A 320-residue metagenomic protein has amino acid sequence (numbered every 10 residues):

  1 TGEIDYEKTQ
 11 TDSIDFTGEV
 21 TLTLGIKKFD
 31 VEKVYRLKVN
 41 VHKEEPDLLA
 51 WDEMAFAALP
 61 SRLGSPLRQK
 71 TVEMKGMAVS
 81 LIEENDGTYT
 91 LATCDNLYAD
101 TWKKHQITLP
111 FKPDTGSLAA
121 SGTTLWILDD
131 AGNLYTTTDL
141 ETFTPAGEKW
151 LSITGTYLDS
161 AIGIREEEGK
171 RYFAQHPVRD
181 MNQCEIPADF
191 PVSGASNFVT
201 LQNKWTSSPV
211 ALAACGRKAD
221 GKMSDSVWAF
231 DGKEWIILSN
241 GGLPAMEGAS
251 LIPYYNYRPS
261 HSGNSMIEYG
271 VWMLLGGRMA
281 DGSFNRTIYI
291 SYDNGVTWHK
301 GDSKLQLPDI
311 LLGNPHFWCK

Functional and structural regions predicted by a protein language model:
T1-G64, T142: Beta-rich interaction/scaffold domains
D47-A58, D100-P110, T138, T144-L151 (+3 more regions): Beta-propeller fold detector
L49-S61, Q69-T108: Beta-propeller domains
A58-E73, T108-T123, P145-I162, A188-T206 (+2 more regions): Repeated scaffold domains used in trafficking and secretory/extracellular systems, primarily beta-propellers
Q69-N85, S117-D130, I153-E168, S208-D220 (+2 more regions): Short beta-strand elements that form the blades of beta-propeller/WD-repeat-like and other beta-sheet-rich scaffold
T88, K222-S224, S283-R286: A detector of repeated loop/turn-to-beta-strand junctions in beta-rich toroidal repeat architectures
A92-A99, T136-T137, A174-P177, A229-F230 (+1 more regions): Conserved Ser/Thr-centered positions that define the repeating blades of beta-propeller domains
R286-T287, Y292-K320: Blade-level signature of beta-propeller repeat domains, shared across WD40, Kelch, NHL, RCC1 and BNR/Asp-box propellers
